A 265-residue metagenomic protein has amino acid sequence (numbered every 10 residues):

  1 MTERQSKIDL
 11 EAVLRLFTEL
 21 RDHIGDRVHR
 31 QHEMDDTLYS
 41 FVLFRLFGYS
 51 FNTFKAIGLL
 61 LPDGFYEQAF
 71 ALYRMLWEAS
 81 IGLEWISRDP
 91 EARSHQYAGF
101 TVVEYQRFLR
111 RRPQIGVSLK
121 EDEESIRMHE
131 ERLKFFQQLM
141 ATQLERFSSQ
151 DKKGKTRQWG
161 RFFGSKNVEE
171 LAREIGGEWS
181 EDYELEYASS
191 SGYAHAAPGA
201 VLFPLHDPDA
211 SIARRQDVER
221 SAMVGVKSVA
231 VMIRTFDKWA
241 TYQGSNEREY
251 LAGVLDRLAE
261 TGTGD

Functional and structural regions predicted by a protein language model:
M1-L38, V103-D265: Secondary-shell segments that build the walls of catalytic and ion/ligand-binding clefts
L16, T53, F65, L72 (+2 more regions): Residue-level detector of alpha-helical recognition elements and their boundaries
H23-I86: Long, hydrophobic/aromatic-enriched structural stretches that serve as scaffold segments
A69, S87-Q96, Y242-L251: Short, glycine/acidic-rich hinge or "gate" loops at secondary-structure transitions that mediate conformational
Y73-Q114: Internal, hydrophobic cores of structured domains that mediate oligomerization or house catalytic pockets within large
